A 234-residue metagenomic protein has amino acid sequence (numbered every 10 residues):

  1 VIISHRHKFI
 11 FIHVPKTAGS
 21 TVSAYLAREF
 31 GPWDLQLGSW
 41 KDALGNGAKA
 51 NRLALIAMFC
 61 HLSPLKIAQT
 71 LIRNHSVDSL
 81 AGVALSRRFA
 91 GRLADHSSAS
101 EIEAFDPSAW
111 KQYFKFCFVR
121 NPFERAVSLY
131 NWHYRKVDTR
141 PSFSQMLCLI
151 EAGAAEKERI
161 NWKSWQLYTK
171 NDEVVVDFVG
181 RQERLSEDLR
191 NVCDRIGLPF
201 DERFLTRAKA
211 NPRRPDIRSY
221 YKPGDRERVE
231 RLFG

Functional and structural regions predicted by a protein language model:
V1-G234: Membrane-interface amphipathic segments in extracytoplasmic regions
